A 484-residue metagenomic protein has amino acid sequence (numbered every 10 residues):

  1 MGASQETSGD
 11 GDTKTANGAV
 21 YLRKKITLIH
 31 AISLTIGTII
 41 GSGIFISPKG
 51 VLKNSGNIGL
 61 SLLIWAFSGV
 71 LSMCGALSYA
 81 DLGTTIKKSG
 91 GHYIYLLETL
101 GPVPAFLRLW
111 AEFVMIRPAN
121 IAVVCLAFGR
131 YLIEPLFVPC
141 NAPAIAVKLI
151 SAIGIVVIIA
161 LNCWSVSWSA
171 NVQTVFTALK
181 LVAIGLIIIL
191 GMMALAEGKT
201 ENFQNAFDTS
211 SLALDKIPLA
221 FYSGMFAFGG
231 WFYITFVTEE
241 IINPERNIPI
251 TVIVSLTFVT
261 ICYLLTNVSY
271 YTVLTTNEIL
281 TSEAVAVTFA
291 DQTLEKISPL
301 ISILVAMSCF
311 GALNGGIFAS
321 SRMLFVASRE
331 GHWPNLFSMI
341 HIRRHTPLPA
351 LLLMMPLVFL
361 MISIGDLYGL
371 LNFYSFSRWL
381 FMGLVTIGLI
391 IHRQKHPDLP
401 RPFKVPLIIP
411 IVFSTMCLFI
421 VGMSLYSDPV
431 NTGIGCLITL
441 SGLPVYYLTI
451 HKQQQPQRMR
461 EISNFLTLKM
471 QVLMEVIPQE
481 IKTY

Functional and structural regions predicted by a protein language model:
M1-K25, T386-I409, V430-Y484: Terminal cytosolic tails of multi-pass membrane transporters, especially the segment immediately following the final
G2-A3, R130, A178-A206, V268-V273 (+3 more regions): Hydrophobic alpha-helical segments and their helix-loop junctions in multi-pass secondary transporters
G18, R23-L126, M225, I234-I241 (+3 more regions): Transmembrane helix-boundary motif of multi-pass solute transporters/channels
Y21-L22, S61, P139-A146, V175-S302 (+1 more regions): Helix-loop-helix junctions that connect adjacent transmembrane segments in multi-pass membrane transporters
G50, S72-C163, W168, A306-V326 (+1 more regions): Hydrophobic transmembrane alpha-helices that form the core helical bundles of multi-pass secondary transporters
I64-S68, L136-V166, I184-I187, P347-L357 (+1 more regions): Transmembrane alpha-helical segments of multi-pass small-molecule transport proteins
I94-L97, G101, E134-P139, F207 (+3 more regions): TM-loop-TM module centered on a large, flexible mid-protein loop between adjacent transmembrane helices in multi-pass
V147-G198, G229, V252-S255, Y374-M382 (+2 more regions): Membrane-interface loop-to-helix entry segments
